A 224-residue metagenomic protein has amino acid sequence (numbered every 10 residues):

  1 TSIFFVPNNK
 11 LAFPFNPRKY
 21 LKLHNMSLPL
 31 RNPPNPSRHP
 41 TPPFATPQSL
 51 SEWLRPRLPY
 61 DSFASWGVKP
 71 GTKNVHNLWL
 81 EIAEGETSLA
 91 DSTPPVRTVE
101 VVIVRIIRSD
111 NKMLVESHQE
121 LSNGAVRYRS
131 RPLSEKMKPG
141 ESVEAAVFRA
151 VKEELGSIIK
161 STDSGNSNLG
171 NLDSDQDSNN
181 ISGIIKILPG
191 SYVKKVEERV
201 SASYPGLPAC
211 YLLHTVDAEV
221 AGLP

Functional and structural regions predicted by a protein language model:
T1-P224: N-terminal leader/linker segments that precede catalytic domains of diphosphate-processing enzymes
